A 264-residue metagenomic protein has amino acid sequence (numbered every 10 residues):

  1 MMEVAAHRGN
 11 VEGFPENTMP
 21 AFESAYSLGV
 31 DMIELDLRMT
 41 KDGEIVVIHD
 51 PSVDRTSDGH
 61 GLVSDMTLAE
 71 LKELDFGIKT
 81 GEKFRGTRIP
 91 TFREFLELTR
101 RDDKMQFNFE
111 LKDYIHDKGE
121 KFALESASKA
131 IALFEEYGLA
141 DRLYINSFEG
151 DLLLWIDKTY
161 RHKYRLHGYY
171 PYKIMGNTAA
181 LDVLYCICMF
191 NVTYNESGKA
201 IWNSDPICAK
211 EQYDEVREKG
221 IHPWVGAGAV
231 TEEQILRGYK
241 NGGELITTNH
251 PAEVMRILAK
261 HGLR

Functional and structural regions predicted by a protein language model:
M1-R264: Phosphate-group recognition and catalysis centered on beta-loop-alpha active-site segments
